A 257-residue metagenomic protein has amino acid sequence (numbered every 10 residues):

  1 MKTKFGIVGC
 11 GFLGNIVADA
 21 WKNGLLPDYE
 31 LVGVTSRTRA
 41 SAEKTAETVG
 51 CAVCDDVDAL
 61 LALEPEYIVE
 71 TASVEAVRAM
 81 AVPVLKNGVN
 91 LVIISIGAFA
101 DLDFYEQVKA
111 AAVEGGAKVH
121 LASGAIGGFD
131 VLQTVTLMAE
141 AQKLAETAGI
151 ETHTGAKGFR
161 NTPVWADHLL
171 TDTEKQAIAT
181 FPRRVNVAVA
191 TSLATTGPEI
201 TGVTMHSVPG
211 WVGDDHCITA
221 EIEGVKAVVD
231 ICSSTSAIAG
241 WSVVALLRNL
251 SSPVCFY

Functional and structural regions predicted by a protein language model:
M1-K44, V254: N-terminal Rossmann-like dinucleotide-binding module
V8, I16-V17, H120, A125-Y257: Active-site-lining helix/loop region of Rossmann-like oxidoreductase modules
E30-G33, E66, A117-V119: Short active-site oxyanion
R37-L63: Conserved N-terminal Rossmann-fold NAD(P) cofactor-binding segment
C51, N87-N90, E114-A117: A short helix->loop->beta-strand "cap" motif at the edges of active sites that frequently abuts
C54, E70, I93, V119-S123: General beta-strand structural signal in soluble alpha/beta enzymes
D55-K86, A98-L102: Beta-loop-alpha module in the N-terminal Rossmann-like domain of NAD(P)-dependent dehydrogenases, especially those
I96-A117: Rossmann-fold NAD(P)-binding glycine/threonine-rich loop
